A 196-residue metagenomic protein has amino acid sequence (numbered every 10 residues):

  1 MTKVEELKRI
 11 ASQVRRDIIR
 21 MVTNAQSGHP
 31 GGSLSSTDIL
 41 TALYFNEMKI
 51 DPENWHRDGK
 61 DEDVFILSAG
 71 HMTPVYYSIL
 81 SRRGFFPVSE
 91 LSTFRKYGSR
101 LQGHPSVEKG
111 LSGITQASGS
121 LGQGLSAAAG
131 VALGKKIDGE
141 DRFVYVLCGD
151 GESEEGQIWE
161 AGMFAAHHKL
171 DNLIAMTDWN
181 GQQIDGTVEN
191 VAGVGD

Functional and structural regions predicted by a protein language model:
M1-E6: Non-catalytic, mobile gating and regulatory segments of ester bond hydrolases
I10-S27, D178-W179: N-terminal capping segment at the start of a domain
I18-M21, S33-H167: Cofactor-binding active-site loop characterized by glycine-rich and histidine/acidic residues
I66-L67, N172-W179, Q183: Short internal beta-strands
E140, E189-D196: Conserved thiamine diphosphate
S153-E154, Q182-I184: Flexible loop/turn segments at secondary-structure boundaries
L170, T187-N190: Glycine-rich phosphate/diphosphate-binding loop of Rossmann-like nucleotide-binding domains
